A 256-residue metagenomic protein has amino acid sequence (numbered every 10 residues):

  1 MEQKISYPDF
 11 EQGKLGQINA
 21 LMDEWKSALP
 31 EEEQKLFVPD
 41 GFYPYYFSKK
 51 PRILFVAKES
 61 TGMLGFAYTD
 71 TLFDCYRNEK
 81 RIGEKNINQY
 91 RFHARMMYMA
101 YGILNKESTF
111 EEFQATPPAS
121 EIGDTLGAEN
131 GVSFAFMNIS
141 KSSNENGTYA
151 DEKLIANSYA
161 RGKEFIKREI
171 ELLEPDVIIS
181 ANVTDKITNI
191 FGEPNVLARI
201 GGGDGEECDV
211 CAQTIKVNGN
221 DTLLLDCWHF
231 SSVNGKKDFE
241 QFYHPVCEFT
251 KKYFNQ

Functional and structural regions predicted by a protein language model:
M1-G102, S120-E121, F165, E169 (+2 more regions): Active-site and ligand/interface coordination hotspots across diverse enzymes and nucleic-acid-associated assemblies
E2-L21, A150-K167, K186-Q256: C-terminal capping/extension of enzyme domains
S48-I53, G127-F134, T214-L225: Beta-strand-turn-beta hairpins that frame and shape the catalytic cleft of phosphate-ester-processing enzymes
K58-M63, S140-N144, V183-I187, H229-V233: Short, solvent-exposed loop/turn segments at secondary-structure junctions
Y76-I87, K106, K141-A160: Surface-exposed cleft-lining segments at the edges of enzyme active sites
R91, G127-S140, N144: Short, contiguous, well-structured surface segments enriched in hydrophobic/aromatic residues
I103-N130, V196-N218: Short mixed-charge
I166-T184: Proline-aspartate-enriched helix->loop->beta-strand connector
